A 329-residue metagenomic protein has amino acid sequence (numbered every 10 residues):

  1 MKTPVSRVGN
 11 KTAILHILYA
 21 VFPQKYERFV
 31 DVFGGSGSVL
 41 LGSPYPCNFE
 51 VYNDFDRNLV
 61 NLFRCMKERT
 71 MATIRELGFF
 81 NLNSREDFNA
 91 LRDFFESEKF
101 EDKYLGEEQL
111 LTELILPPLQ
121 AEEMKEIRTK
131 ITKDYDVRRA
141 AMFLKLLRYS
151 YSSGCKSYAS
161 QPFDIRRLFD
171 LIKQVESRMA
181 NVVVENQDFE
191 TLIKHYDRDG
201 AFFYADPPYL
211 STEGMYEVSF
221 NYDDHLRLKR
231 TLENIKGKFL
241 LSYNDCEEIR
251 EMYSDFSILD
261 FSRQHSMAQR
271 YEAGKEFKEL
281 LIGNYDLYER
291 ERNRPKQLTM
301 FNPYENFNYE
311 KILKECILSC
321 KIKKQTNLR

Functional and structural regions predicted by a protein language model:
M1-V30, G34, S38-V39, Y45: S-adenosyl-L-methionine
L18, F29-S43, Y52-D56, F63 (+5 more regions): Conserved proline-anchored active-site loop of SAM-dependent methyltransferases that bridges a beta-strand
K25-F29, N48-F49, M179-V183, E233-F239: Short active-site oxyanion
G34-S38, L168-L171, Y243-E247, D286: Short, polar loop motifs at secondary-structure junctions
G42-Y45, K194-R198, E248-D255: Short loop/helix-cap segments at secondary-structure boundaries that form the rim of catalytic
Y45-V183, M300-E310: Class I S-adenosyl-L-methionine-dependent methyltransferase module
S157-Q161, Y209-D224: Mobile active-site "lid"/loop adjacent to the S-adenosyl-L-methionine
N221-R329: Long, positively charged, glycine-interspersed low-complexity recognition regions
